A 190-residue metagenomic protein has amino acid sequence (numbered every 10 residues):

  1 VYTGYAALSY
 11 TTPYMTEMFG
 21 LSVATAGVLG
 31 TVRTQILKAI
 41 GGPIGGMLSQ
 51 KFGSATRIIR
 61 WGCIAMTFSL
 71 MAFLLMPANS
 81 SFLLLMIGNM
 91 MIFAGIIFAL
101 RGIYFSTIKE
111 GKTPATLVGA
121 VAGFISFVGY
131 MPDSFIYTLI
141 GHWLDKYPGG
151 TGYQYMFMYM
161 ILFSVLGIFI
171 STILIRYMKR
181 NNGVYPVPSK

Functional and structural regions predicted by a protein language model:
V1-G45, R101, I136-Y137: Extracytoplasmic gate region of multi-pass secondary transporters
P13, G102-K112: Intracellular helix-loop hinge segments at the cytoplasmic ends of transmembrane helices in 12-TM rocker-switch-type
S22-T31, M86, V118, A122 (+1 more regions): Juxtamembrane helix-start elements in MFS-like secondary transporters
G41-S54, L144-D145: Helix-to-loop junctions at the C-terminal end of transmembrane segments in multipass secondary transporters
A55-Y104: C-terminal transmembrane helical hairpin of 12-TM major facilitator-type secondary transporters
K112-P148: A late C-terminal transmembrane helix in Major Facilitator Superfamily
L139-S164: A membrane-interface helix-boundary motif in multi-pass transporters
I175-K190: Intrinsic disorder in cytosolic terminal tails and internal cytosolic loops of multi-pass membrane transporters
